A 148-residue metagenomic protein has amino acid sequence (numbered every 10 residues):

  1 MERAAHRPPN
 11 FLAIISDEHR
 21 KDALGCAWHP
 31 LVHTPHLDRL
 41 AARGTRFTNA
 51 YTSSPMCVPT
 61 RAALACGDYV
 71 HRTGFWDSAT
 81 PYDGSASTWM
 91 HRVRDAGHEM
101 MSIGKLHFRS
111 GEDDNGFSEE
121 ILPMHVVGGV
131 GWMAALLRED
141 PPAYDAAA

Functional and structural regions predicted by a protein language model:
M1-A148: Formylglycine-dependent sulfatase
